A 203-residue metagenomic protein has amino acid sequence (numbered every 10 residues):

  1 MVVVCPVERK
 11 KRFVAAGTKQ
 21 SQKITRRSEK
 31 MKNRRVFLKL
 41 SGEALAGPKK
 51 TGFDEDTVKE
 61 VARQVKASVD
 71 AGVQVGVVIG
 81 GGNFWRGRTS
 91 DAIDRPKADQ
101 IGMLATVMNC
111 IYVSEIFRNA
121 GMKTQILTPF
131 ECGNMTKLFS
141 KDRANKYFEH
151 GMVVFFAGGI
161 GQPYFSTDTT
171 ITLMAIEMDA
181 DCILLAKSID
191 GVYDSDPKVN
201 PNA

Functional and structural regions predicted by a protein language model:
R9-A15, K19-K30: Short, Lys/Arg-enriched N-terminal segments with co-localized hydrophobic residues within the first ~10-30 amino acids
R26-Q74: N-terminal glycine-/serine-/threonine-rich phosphate-binding loop
F37-S41, I79-G80, L127-T128, F156-G158 (+1 more regions): Short beta-strand segments
K39, R88-P96, E131-V153, P163-A203: Active-site phosphate/oxyanion-binding loops
V69-D70, I111-G121, L173-D181: Alpha-helix C-terminal capping segments
V73-G76, G151-V153: Loop/turn-to-beta-strand initiation segments
S90-T136: Glycine/small-residue-rich loop that forms an oxyanion/phosphate-binding "nest" at active or ligand-binding sites
